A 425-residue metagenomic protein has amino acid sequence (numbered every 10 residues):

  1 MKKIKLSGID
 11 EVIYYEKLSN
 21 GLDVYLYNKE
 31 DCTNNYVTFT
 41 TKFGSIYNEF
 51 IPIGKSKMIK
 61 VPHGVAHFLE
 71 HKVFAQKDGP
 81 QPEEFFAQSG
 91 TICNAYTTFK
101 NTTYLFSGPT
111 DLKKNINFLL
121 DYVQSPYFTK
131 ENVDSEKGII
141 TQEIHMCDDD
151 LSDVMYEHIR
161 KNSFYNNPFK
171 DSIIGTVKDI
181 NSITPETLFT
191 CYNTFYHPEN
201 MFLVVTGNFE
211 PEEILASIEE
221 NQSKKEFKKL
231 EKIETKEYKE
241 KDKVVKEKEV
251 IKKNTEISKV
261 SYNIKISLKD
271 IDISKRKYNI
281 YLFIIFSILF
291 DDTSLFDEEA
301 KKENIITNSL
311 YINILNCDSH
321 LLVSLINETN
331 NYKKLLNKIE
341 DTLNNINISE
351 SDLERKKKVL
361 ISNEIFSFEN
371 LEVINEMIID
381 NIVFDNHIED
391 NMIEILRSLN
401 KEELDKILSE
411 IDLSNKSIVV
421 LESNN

Functional and structural regions predicted by a protein language model:
M1-Q81, F189-Y192, Y196-E299, K416-N425: His/Glu-rich zincin catalytic helix
C32-I46, P80-Y122, E157-K178, F202-T206 (+4 more regions): M16 family metallopeptidases and their MPP-like homologs
I92-Y96, F189-F195, Y311-N316, D405-E410: Short, flexible, solvent-exposed loop/turn segments with mixed acidic/basic and small polar residues
Q124-E131: Short, polar/flexible loop-turn hinges at active-site or ligand-entry regions and domain interfaces
H145-D149, K243-I257, S362-I378, I382: Short, low-order "capping/linker" segments at domain edges
L151-Y156: Mid-domain, small-residue-enriched loop/turn segments at the edges of structured enzyme/sensor domains
I180-C191: Active-site glycine-rich loop that binds ribose-phosphate moieties when present
